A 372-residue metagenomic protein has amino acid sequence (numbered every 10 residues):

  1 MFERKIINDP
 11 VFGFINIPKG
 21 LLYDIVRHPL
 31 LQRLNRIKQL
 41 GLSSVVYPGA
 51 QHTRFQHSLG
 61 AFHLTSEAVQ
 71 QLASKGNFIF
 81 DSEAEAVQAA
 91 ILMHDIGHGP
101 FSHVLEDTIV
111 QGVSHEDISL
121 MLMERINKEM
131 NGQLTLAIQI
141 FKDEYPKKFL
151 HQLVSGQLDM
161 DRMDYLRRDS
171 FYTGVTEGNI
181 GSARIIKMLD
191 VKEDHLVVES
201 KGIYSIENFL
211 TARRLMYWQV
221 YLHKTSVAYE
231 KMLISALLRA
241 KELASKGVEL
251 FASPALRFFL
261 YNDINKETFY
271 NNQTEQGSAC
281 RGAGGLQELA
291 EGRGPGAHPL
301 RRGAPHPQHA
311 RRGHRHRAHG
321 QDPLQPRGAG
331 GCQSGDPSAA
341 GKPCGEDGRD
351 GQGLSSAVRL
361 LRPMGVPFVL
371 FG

Functional and structural regions predicted by a protein language model:
M1-A86, P100-E106, V110-G372: Histidine-centered, transition-metal-coordinating active-site segments
V87-L92: Short alpha-helical catalytic segment bearing the HExxH-like zincin motif of zinc-dependent metalloproteases
M93, G97-H98: Short active-site segment of divalent metal-dependent hydrolases/proteases that encodes the spacing between
